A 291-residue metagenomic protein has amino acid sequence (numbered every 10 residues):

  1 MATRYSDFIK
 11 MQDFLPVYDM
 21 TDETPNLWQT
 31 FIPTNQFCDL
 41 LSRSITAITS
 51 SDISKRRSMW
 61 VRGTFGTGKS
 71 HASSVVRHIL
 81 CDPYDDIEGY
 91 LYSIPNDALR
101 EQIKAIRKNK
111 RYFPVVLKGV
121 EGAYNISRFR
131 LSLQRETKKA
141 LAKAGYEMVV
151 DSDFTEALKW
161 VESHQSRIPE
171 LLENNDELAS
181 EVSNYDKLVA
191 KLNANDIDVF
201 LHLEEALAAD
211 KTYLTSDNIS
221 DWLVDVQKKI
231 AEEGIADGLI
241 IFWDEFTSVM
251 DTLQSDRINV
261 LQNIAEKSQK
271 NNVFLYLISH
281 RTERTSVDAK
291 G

Functional and structural regions predicted by a protein language model:
M1-T67, S73-S74, H78-D82, S93-R100 (+3 more regions): Walker A/P-loop-proximal flanking segment of P-loop NTPase domains
W28-F31, M59-T64, S73-Y185: P-loop NTPase motor core
K69-S74, A123-F129, D251, E283-D288: Switch/connector loops and helix/strand junctions flanking conserved nucleotide-binding motifs in nucleotide-processing
L99-R107, S220-I235: Conserved alpha-helical scaffold flanking the Walker A/P-loop in AAA+ ATPase domains
E173-L223, G234: Long, low-complexity, polar/charged, intrinsically disordered or flexibly structured peripheral segments
W222-E232, N259-L275: Substrate-engagement module of ASCE P-loop NTPases
I230, G234-Q254: Conserved P-loop NTPase "ATPase switch" module shared by AAA+ and STAND
S248, L253, A265-G291: Sensor-1/coupling segment of RecA-like P-loop NTPase cores
